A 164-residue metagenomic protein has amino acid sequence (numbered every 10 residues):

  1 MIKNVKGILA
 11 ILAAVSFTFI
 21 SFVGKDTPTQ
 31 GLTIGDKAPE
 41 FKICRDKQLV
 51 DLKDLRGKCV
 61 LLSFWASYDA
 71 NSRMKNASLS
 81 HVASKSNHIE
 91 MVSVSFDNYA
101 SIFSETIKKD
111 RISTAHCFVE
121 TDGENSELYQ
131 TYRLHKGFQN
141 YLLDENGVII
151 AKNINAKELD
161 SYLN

Functional and structural regions predicted by a protein language model:
M1-T29: Bacterial Sec-dependent N-terminal signal peptides
V23-L52, Y162: N-terminal "domain-start" segment that seeds a small globular fold
V50-M74, L79: Short active-site neighborhood of thiol/selenol oxidoreductases, capturing the structured segment around
L61-L62, M91, N140: Hydrophobic beta-strand anchors of alpha/beta hydrolase catalytic cores
F64-W65, V94-D97, E120: Active-site-proximal beta-strand/loop segments in catalytic clefts of secreted hydrolases
R73-D110, E124-Y129: Structural microenvironment flanking redox-active thiols in thiol-disulfide oxidoreductases
K108-E145: Short, internal strand/loop/helix patches that form the active-site neighborhood or redox-interaction surface
K136-N164: Thiol-/selenol-based redox modules, centered on thioredoxin-like and closely related oxidoreductase domains
